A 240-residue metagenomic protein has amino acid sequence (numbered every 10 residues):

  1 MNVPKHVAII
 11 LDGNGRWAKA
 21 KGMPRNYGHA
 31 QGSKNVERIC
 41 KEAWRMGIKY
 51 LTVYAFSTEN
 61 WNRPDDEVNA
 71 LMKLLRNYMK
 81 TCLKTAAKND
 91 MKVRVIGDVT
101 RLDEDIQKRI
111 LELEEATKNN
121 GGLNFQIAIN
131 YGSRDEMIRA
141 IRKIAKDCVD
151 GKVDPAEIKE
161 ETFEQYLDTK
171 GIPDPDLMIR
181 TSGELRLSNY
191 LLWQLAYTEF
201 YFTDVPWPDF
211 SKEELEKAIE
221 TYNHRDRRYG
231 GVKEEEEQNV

Functional and structural regions predicted by a protein language model:
M1-V240: Flexible, compositionally biased loop and terminal segments
